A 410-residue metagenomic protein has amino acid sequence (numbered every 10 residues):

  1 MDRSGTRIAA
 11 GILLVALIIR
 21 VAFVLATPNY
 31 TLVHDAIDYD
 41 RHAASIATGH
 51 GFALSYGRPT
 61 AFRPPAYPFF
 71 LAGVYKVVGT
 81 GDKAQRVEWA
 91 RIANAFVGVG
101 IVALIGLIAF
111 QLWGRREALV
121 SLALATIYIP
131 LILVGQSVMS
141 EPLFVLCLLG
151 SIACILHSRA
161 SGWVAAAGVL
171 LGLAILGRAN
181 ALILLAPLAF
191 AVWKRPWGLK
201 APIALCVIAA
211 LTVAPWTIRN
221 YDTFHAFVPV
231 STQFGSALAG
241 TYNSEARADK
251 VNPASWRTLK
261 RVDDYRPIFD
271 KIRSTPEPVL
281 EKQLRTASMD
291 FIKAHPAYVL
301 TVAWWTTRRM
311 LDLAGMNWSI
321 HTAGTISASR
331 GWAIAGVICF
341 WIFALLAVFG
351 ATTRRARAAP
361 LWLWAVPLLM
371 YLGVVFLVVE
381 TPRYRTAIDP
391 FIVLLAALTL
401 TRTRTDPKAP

Functional and structural regions predicted by a protein language model:
M1, S151-A166, A174, V192-P196 (+2 more regions): Membrane-interface transmembrane helices that cradle and orient dolichyl/undecaprenyl
T6-A9, A84-Q85, I105-I127, V145-L146 (+2 more regions): Transmembrane-helix signature of polytopic, membrane-embedded enzymes that assemble or transfer cell-envelope glycans
A16-I19, N94, S121-I127, L133 (+3 more regions): Short helix- or helix-capping micro-motifs that position conserved polar/aromatic residues at function-defining sites
P65, F69, G79-A103, V134 (+2 more regions): Loop-to-helix entry region of an early transmembrane alpha helix in multi-pass inner-membrane enzymes
Q85, W89, F96, Q283-L284 (+1 more regions): Membrane-interface anchor segments at the N-terminal boundary of transmembrane helices in multi-pass membrane enzymes
W89-W113, G150, L345-F349: Transmembrane-helix motifs of polytopic, lipid-linked glycan transferases
H157, L184-A210, D406: Perimembrane helix-loop-helix junctions
P229-R309: Membrane-proximal stem/loop segments at transmembrane-domain junctions that anchor or position
